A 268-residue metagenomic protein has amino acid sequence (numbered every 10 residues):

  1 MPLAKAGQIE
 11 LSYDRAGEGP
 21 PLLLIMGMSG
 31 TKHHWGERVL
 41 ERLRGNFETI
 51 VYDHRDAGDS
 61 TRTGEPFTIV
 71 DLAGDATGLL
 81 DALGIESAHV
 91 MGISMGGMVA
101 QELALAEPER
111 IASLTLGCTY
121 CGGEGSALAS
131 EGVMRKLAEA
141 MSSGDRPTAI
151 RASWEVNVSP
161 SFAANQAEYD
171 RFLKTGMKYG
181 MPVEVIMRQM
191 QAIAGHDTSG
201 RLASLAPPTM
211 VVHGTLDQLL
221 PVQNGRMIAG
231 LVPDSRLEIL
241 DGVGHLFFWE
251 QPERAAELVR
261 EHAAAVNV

Functional and structural regions predicted by a protein language model:
A6-T61: Conserved HGGG/HGGXW glycine-rich cap/lid loop of the alpha/beta-hydrolase fold
I50-V51, R55-M91: Active-site loop/oxyanion-hole signature of alpha/beta-hydrolase fold enzymes
G92, G96, A100: Gly/Ala-rich beta-loop-alpha elbow adjacent to hydrolase catalytic centers
Q101, L105, A112-S143: Flexible "cap/lid" loop of the alpha/beta hydrolase fold
P147-H196, G200-R201: Conserved alpha/beta-hydrolase catalytic His-Asp/Glu region
L205, V211-H213, D217: Short beta-strand/loop motif that positions the catalytic acidic residue of the alpha/beta-hydrolase fold
Q218-N224: Conserved alpha/beta-hydrolase "acid-adjacent" motif
S235-V268: Catalytic active-site module of serine/aspartate enzymes centered on a nucleophile-bearing elbow/loop
